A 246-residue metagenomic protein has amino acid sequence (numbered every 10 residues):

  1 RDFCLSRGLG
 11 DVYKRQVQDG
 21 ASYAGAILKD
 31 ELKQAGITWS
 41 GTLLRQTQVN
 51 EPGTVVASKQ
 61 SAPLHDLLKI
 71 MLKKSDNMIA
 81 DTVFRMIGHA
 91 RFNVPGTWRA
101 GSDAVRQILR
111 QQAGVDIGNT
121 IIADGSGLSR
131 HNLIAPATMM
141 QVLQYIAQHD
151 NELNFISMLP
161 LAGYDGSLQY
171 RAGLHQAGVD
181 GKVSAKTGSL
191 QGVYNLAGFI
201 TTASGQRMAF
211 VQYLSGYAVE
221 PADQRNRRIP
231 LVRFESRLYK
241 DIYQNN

Functional and structural regions predicted by a protein language model:
D2-Y13: Single conserved hydrophobic/aromatic residue that forms the stacking wall/gate of nucleotide- or nucleobase-binding
R15-A24, A62-R106, I134: Active-site-adjacent helix/loop patches that line small-molecule binding or acyl-intermediate pockets
I27-L28, L32, M71, F210: Active-site SXXK
G36-Q46, N119: Flexible, glycine/charged-enriched surface loops at secondary-structure junctions
W39, V55-S58, V105-L109: Surface-exposed, extracytoplasmic segments of Gram-negative outer-membrane nutrient-acquisition systems
T42-Q60, G125: Acidic helix-start/capping segments at beta-turn-to-alpha-helix junctions
F84, G88-N246: Small-residue-rich helix-loop
